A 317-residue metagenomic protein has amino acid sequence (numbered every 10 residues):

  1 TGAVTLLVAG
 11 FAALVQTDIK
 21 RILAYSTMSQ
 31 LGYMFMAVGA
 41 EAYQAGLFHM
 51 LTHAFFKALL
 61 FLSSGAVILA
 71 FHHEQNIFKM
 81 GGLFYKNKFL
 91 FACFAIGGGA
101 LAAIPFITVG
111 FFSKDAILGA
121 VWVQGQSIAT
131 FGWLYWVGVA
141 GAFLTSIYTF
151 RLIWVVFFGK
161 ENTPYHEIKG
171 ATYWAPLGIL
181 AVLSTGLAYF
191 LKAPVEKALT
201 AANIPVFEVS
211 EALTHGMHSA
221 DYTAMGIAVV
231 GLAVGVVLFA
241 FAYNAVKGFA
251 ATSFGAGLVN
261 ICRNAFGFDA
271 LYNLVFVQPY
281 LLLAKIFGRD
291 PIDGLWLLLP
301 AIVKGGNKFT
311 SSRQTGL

Functional and structural regions predicted by a protein language model:
T1-T172, L183, Y189: Hydrophobic transmembrane alpha-helices and their helix-loop junctions in integral membrane proteins
F11, A66-A70, A100-A102, G226-V229 (+2 more regions): Short charge-dense sequence patches
Q75-N76, S113, K169-W174, E208 (+3 more regions): Secondary-structure junction/capping motif
F94-A103, P176-V195, A265, Y280-I286: Hydrophobic alpha-helical membrane-insertion segments
L144-F158, A228-G248: Transmembrane alpha-helical segments in integral membrane proteins
T163-G235: Hard-cation-handling environments
V195-T223, F241-L317: Aromatic-capped, Gly/Pro-kinked transmembrane alpha-helices
